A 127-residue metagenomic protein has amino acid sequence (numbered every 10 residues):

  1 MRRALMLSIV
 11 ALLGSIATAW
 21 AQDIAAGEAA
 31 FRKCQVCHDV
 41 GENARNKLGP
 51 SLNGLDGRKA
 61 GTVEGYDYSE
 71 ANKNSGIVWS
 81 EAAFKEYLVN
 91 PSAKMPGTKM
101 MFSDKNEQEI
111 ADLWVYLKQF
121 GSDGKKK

Functional and structural regions predicted by a protein language model:
M1-A4: Positively charged n-region of N-terminal signal peptides that target proteins for export
S8-S15: Bacterial N-terminal signal peptides
A17-W20: Accessory recognition modules or surfaces
Q22-D67, K73-V78, V89-P96, F120-K127: Periplasmic/extracellular electron-transfer cofactor-ligation site, primarily the c-type cytochrome heme-c attachment
D23, N106-E109: Acidic/polar helix N-cap motif
G49, E81-K85, V89, I110-W114: An amphipathic alpha-helix signature
T98-N106: Thiol/disulfide oxidoreductase modules built on the thioredoxin-like
